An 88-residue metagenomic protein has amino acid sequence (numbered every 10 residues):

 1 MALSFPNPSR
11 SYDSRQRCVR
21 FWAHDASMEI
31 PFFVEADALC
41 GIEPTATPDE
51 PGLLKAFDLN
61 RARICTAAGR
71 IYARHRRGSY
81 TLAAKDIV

Functional and structural regions predicted by a protein language model:
M1-A23: Short, charged/polar N-terminal "headpieces" of proteins
L3, R10, I30, D37-C40 (+3 more regions): Flexible, active-site-adjacent loop/turn segments at secondary-structure boundaries
R17, E29, A62-I64: A generic signature of intrinsically disordered, low-complexity regions enriched in glycine/proline and charged/polar
V19-T45: A short, structured beta-strand/loop element
T45-V88: Acidic, low-complexity intrinsically disordered segments
